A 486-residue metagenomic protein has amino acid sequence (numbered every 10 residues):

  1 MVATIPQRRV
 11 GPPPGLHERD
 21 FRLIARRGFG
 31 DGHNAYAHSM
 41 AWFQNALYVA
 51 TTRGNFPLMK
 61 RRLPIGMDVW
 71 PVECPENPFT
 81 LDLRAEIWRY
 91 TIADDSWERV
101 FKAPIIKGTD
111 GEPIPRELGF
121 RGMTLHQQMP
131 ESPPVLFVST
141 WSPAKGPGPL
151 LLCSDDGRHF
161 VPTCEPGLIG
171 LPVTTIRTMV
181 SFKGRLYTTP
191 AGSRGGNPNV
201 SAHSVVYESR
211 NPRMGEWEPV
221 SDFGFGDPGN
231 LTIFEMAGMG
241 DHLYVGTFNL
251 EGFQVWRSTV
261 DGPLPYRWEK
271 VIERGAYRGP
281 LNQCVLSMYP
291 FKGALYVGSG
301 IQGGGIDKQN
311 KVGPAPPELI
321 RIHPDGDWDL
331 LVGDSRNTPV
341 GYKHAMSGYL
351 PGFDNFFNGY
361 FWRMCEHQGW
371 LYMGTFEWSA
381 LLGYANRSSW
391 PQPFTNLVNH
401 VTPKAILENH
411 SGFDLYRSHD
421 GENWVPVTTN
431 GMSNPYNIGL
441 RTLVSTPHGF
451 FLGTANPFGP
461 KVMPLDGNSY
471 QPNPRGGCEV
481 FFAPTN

Functional and structural regions predicted by a protein language model:
V2-A35, W42, A46, N55-R121 (+13 more regions): Trp- and S/T/G-rich repeat-edge/linker motifs of beta-rich repeat architectures
T52, I322, G374, G453 (+1 more regions): Structured beta-strand/turn binding interfaces of compact recognition modules in eukaryotic regulators
A294-Y296, W362, W370-Y372: P-loop NTPase catalytic cores that bind/hydrolyze ATP
Y360-W362, M373-T375, W424: A long, glycine-enriched binding/interface module in the latter
G449, T454-P457: C-terminal or late-domain output modules
